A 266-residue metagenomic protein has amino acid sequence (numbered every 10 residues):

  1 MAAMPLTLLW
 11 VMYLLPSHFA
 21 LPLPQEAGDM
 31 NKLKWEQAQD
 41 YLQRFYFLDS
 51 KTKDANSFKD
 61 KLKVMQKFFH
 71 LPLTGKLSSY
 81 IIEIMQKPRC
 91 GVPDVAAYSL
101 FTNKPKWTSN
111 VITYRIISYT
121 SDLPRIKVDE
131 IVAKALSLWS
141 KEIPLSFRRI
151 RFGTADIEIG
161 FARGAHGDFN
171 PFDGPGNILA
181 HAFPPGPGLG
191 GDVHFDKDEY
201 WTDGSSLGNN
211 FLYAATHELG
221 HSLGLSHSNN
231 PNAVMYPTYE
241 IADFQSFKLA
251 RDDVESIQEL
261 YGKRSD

Functional and structural regions predicted by a protein language model:
A2-D266: Zinc-dependent metalloendopeptidases
